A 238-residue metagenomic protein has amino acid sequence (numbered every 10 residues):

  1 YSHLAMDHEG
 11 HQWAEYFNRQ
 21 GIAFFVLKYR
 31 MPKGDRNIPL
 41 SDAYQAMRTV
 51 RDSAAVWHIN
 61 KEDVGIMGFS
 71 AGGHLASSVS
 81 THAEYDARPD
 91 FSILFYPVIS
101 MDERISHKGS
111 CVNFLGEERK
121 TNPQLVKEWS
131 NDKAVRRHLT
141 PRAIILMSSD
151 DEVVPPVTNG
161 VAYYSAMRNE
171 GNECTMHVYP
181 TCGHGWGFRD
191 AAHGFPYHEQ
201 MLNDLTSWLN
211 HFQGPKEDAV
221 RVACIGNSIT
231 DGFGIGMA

Functional and structural regions predicted by a protein language model:
L4-A14, F25-K61, A192-E199: Catalytic nucleophile-loop/oxyanion-hole region of alpha/beta-hydrolase and closely related hydrolase-like folds
Q45-S110, V126, N131: Primarily recognizes the serine-hydrolase "nucleophile elbow" in alpha/beta-hydrolase and SGNH/GDSL folds
R119-P141: Active-site nucleophile elbow and catalytic-triad environment of alpha/beta-hydrolase enzymes
H138, I144-D151: Short beta-strand/loop motif that positions the catalytic acidic residue of the alpha/beta-hydrolase fold
S149-E152, T181-G183: Acidic beta-to-alpha connecting loop that harbors the catalytic carboxylate
E152-A162: Conserved alpha/beta-hydrolase "acid-adjacent" motif
V161-K216, T230: C-terminal catalytic histidine-bearing segment of alpha/beta-hydrolase fold enzymes
P215-A238: Serine-esterase "nucleophile elbow" of acetyl-processing enzymes
